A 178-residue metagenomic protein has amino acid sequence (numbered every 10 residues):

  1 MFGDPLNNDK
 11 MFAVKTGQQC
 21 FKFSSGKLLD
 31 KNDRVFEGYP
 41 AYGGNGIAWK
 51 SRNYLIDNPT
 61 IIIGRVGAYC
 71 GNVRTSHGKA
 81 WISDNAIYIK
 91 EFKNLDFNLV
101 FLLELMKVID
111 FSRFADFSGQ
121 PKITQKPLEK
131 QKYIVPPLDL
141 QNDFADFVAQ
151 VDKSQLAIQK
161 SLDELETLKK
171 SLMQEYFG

Functional and structural regions predicted by a protein language model:
M1-G43, K130, V135-N142, A149-L172 (+1 more regions): Non-catalytic DNA-recognition/assembly elements of restriction-modification systems
N7-N8, K93, F114, G119 (+1 more regions): Short N-terminal micro-motifs specific to bacterial/archaeal maturation and metal-cluster initiation sites
L28, D110-R113: Structural motif corresponding to the C-terminal cap of alpha-helices
G43-I47, S51-I109, D116-G119, T124-L128: A short beta-sheet element
F97, F101, D139, D143-D146: Short amphipathic alpha-helical segments
R113-F114, M173: Short amphipathic alpha-helical interaction/hinge segments
